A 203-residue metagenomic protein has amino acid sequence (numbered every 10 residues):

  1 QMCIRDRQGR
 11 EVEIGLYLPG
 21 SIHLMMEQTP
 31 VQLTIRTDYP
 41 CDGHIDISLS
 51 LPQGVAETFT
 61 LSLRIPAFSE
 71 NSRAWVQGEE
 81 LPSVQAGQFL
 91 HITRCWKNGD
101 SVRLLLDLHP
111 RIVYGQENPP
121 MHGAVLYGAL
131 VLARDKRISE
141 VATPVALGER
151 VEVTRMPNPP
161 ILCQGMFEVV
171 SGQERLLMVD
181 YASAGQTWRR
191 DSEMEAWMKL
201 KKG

Functional and structural regions predicted by a protein language model:
Q1, R5-D42, S48-L51, Q85 (+2 more regions): C-terminal beta-rich recognition modules with glycine/proline-rich loops and embedded aromatic residues
L51-V55, V76-E79, S101-R103: Secondary-structure boundary/capping motif
P52, P66-F68, E79, D107-H109: Histidine- and/or cysteine-centered catalytic micro-motif in compact active-site loops
V55-A56, E70-N71, P82, R111-I112: Flexible loop/turn segments at secondary-structure boundaries
A56-V76: Beta-strand-rich binding/interaction modules
F59-S62, I92-L108: C-terminal beta-strand-rich structural cap/linker in extracellular carbohydrate-active enzymes
E80-A86: Short beta-strand segments within Ig-like beta-sandwich modules, predominantly Fibronectin type-III
F89: Active-site-proximal, structured, solvent-exposed surfaces of multi-pass membrane proteins that position macromolecular
